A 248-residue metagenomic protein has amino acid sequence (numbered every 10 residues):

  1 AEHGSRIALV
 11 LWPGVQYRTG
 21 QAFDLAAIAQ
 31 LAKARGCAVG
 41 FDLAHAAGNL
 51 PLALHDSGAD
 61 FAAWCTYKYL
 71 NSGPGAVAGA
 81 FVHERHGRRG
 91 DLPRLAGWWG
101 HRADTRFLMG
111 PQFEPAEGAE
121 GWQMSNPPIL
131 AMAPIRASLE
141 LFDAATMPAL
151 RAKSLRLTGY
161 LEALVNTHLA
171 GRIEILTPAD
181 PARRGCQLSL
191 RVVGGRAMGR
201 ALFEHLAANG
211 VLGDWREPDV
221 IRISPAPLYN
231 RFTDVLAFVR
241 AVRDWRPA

Functional and structural regions predicted by a protein language model:
A1-A44, Y69: Active-site phosphate-binding strand-loop segment of PLP-dependent enzymes
V10, I28, D42-L43, A62 (+6 more regions): Buried hydrophobic positions in well-ordered alpha/beta secondary-structure cores of metabolic enzymes
F23-Q30, A34, R156, Y160 (+3 more regions): Alpha-helical scaffolding segments of alpha/beta enzyme cores, especially the outer helices of TIM-barrel or partial
G40-D42, A63, L176, D214: Structural detector of well-ordered beta-strand residues that form the stable sheet scaffold of enzyme domains
L43, A47, A53-N71, A76-E84: Conserved active-site segment immediately N-terminal to the catalytic lysine that forms the internal aldimine
N71-A76, F81-K153, G159: Active-site C-terminal subdomain of aminotransferase-like
L155-E162, N166-N209: Conserved PLP-binding catalytic core of the aspartate aminotransferase-like
G194-A248: PLP-dependent enzyme catalytic core of the Aspartate aminotransferase-like
